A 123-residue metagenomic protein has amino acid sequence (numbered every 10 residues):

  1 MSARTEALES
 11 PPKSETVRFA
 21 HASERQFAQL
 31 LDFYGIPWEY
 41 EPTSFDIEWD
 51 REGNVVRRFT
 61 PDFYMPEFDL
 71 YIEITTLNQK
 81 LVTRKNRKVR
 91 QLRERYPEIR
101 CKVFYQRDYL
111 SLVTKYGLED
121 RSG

Functional and structural regions predicted by a protein language model:
M1-G123: Electrostatic, structured charged patches in enzyme active sites and in nucleic-acid/phosphate-binding
